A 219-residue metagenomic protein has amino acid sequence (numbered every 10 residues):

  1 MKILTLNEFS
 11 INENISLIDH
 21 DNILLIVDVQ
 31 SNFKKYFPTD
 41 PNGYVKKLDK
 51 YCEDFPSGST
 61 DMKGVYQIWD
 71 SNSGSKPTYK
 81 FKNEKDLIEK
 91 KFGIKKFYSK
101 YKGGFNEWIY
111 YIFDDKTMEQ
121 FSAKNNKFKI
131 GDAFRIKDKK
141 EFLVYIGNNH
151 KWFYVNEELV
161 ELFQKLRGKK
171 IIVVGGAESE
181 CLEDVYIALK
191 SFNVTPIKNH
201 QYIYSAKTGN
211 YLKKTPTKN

Functional and structural regions predicted by a protein language model:
M1-N12: Short acidic, low-complexity intrinsically disordered linear motifs used for protein-protein interactions
N14-L25, Q30-D40, K46-D54, D61 (+1 more regions): Active-site-adjacent betaalpha module
